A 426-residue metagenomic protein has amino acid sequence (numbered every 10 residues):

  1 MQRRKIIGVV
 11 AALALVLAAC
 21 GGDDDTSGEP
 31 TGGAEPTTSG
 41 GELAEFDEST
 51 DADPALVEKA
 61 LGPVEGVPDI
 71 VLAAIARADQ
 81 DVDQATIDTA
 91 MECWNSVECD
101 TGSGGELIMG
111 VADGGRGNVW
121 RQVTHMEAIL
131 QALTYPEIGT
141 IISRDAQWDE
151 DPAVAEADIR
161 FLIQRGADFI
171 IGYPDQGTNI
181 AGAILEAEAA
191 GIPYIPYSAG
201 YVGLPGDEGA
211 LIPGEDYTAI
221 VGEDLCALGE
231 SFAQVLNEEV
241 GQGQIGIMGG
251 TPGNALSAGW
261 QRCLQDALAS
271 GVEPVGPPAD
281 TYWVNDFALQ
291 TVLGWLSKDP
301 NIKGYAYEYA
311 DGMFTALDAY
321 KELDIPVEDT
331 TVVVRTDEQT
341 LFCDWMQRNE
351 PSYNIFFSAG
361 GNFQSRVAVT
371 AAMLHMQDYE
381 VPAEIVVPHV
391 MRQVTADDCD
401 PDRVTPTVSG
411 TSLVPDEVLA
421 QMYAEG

Functional and structural regions predicted by a protein language model:
V16-A19: C-terminal motif of bacterial Sec signal peptides marking the signal peptidase cleavage site
G21-A34: Bacterial lipoprotein signal-peptidase II cleavage site
T38-G66, L72-C99, I108-Q131, Y135 (+5 more regions): Extracytoplasmic "Venus flytrap"
S39-L107, L268, G360, Q364-G426: Hinge/cleft segment of the Venus flytrap/periplasmic-binding protein
V71, G182-A227, Q339-D344: Flexible loop/hinge segments that line or gate small-molecule binding clefts
A155, T218-I245, G259, F287-L289 (+2 more regions): Hydrophobic alpha-helical segments within soluble ligand-binding/sensing domains
L162, G166-D175, P193-S198, G246-G249 (+4 more regions): Periplasmic-binding protein-like
I195-D207, A306-N354: Venus flytrap/periplasmic-binding-protein-like
